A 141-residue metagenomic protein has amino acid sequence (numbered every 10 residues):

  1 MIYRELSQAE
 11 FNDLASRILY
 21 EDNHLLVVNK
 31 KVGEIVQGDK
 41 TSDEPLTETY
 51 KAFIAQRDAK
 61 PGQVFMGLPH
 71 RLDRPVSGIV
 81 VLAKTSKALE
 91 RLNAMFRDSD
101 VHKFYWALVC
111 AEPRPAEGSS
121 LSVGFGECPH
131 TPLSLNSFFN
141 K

Functional and structural regions predicted by a protein language model:
M1-K141: RNA pseudouridine synthases
